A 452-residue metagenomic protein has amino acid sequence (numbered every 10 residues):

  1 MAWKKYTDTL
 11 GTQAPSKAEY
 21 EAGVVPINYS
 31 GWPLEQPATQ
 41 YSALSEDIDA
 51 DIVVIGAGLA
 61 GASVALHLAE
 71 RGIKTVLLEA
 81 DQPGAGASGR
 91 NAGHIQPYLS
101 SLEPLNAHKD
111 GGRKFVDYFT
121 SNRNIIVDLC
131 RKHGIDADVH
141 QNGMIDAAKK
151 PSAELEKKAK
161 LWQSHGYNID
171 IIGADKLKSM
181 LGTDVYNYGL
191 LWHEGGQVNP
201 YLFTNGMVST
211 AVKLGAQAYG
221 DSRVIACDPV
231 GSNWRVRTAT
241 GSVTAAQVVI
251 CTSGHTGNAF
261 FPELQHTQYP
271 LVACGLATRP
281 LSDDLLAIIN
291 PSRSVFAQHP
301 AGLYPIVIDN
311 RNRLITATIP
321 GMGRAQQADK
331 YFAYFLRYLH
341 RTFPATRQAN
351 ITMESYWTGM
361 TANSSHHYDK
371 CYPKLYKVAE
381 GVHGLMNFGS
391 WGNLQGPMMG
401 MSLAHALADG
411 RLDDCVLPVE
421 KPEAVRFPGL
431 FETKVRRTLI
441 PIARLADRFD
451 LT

Functional and structural regions predicted by a protein language model:
M1-A50: Extreme N-terminal leader/targeting segments of oxidoreductases
A50-L77: N-terminal Rossmann-like FAD-binding beta1-loop-alpha1 element of flavoenzymes
E70-R90: Glycine-rich FAD pyrophosphate-binding loop
G89-A92, G195, H299-L303, P320-A325 (+1 more regions): Glycine-rich phosphate/pyrophosphate-binding beta-alpha loops
R90-Y118: Glycine-rich active-site loop/strand segments that organize a redox cofactor
I95, K132-H140, V224, S242-A245 (+2 more regions): Active-site substrate-recognition segment that forms the wall of the catalytic cavity or substrate channel
K109-T210: Rossmann-like flavin
N187-A246: Helical element adjacent to the flavin cofactor pocket in flavoenzyme catalytic cores
